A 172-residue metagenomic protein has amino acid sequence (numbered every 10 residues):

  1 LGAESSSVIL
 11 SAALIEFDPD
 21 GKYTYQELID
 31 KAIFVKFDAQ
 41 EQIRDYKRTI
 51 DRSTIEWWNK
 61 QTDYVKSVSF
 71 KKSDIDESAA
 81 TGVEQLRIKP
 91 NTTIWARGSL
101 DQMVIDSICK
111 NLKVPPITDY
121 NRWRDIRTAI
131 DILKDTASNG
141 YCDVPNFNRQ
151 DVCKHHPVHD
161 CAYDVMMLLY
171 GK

Functional and structural regions predicted by a protein language model:
L1, S5-I9, I15, E77 (+5 more regions): Metal-dependent nucleotidyl/phosphoryl-transfer cores and adjacent nucleic-acid-binding surfaces
L1-A96: Conserved non-catalytic scaffold segment of RNase H-like nuclease domains
D38-Y46, R52-E56, R124-Y163: Active-site-proximal helix-loop-helix substrate-binding element of RNase H-like nuclease domains
T81, Q85, M103, S107 (+2 more regions): Residue-level signal for well-ordered alpha-helical scaffold segments within enzymatic catalytic domains
R87, L100-N121: Substrate-recognition/cap helix-loop segment adjacent to the acidic, metal-dependent catalytic center of Asp-based
P90-S99, M103-V104, Y141-K172: Acidic, Mg2+-coordinating catalytic module of metal-dependent nucleases/exonucleases that use a two-metal-ion mechanism
R97, K110, A129: Short, loop-centered acidic/histidine patches that primarily coordinate divalent metals
